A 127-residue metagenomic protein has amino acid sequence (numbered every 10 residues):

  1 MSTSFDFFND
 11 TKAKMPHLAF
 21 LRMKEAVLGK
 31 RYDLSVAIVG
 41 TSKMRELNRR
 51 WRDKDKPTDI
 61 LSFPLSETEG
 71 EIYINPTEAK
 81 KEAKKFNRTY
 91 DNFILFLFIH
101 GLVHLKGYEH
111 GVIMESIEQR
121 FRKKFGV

Functional and structural regions predicted by a protein language model:
M1-I94, L102-V127: An acidic/histidine-cluster motif and surrounding catalytic segment that typifies divalent-metal-assisted enzyme active
F98: Histidine-centered acyl-transfer/condensation active-site motif and its immediate structural neighborhood
